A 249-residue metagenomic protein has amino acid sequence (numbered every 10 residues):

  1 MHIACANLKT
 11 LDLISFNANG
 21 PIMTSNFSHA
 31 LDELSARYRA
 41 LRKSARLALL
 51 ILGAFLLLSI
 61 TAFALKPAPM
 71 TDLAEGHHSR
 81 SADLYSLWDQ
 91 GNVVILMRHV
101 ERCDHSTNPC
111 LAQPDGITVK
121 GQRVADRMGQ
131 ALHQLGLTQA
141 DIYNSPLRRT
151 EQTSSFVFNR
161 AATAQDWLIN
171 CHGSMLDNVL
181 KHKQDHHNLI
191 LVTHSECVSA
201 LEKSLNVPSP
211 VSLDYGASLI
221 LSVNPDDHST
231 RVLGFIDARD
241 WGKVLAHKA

Functional and structural regions predicted by a protein language model:
L8-L13: Leucine-biased recognition of intrinsically disordered, low-complexity hydrophobic segments
T24-D166, C171-S174, H182, V198-A200 (+1 more regions): Active-site-proximal alpha-helix that buttresses catalytic centers in soluble enzyme cores
V93-V94, D185-T193: Generic beta-sheet signal
